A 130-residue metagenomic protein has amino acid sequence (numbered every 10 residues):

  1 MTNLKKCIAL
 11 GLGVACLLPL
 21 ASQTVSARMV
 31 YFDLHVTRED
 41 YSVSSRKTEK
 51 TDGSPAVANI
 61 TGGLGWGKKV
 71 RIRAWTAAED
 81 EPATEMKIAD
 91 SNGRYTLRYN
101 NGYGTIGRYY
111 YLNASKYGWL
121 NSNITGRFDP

Functional and structural regions predicted by a protein language model:
M1-T48: N-terminal prepro-regions of secreted/extracellular proteins
D40-T48, T84, N121-T125: Short Trp-Ser/Thr-centered turn/loop motifs at beta-strand boundaries
S45-R46, G93-G102: Exposed aromatic-hydrophobic patches
S54-N59, G102-K116: Noncatalytic modules at the cell exterior or secretory-pathway interfaces, chiefly beta-strand-rich lectin/adhesion
T61-G65: Short solvent-exposed strand-capping/beta-turn motif centered on an Asx-Ser/Thr pair
W66-E81: Short, surface-exposed beta-strand/strand-loop-strand elements in extracellular ectodomains
K68-R71, R108-Y110, G118-P130: Edge beta-strands of jelly-roll/beta-sandwich modules across compartments, strongly enriched in secreted/luminal
E81-Y95: Solvent-exposed serine/threonine-rich low-complexity stretches and specific carbohydrate-binding patches
